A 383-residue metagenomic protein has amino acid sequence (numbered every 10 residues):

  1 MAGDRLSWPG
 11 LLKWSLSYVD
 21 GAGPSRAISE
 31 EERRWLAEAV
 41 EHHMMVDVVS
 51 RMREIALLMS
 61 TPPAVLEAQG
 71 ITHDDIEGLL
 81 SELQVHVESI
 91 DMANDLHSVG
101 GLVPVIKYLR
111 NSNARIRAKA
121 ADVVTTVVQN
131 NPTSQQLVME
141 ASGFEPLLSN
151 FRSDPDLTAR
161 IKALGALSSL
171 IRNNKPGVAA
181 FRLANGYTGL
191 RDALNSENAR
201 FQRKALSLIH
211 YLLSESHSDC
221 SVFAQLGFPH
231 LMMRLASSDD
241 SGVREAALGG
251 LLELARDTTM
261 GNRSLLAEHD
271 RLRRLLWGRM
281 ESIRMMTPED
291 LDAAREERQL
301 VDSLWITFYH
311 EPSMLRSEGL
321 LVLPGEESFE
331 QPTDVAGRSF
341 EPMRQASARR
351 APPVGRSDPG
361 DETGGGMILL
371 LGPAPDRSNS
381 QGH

Functional and structural regions predicted by a protein language model:
G3-L36, P63, E67-Q84, N113-Q129 (+6 more regions): Alpha-helical solenoid repeats of the armadillo/HEAT superfamily in eukaryotic scaffolding/adaptor proteins
A37-I116, Q381-G382: Internal amphipathic alpha-helical repeat/solenoid segments
E54-I55, P104-I106, V138, P146-N150 (+3 more regions): Buried hydrophobic core positions in alpha-solenoid tandem helical repeats
N94, Q136, P176-A179, S218-S221: Recurring C-terminal helix/loop segment of individual leucine-rich repeat
G100-G101, S142-G143, R182-G186, L208 (+1 more regions): Structural marker for long, regular alpha helices in very large eukaryotic proteins
V105-L109, I116-A120, V127, Q136 (+6 more regions): Internal alpha-helical scaffold/solenoid segments in large eukaryotic proteins
A351-G382: Extreme C-terminal disordered tails of eukaryotic proteins encode short linear targeting/docking signals used
